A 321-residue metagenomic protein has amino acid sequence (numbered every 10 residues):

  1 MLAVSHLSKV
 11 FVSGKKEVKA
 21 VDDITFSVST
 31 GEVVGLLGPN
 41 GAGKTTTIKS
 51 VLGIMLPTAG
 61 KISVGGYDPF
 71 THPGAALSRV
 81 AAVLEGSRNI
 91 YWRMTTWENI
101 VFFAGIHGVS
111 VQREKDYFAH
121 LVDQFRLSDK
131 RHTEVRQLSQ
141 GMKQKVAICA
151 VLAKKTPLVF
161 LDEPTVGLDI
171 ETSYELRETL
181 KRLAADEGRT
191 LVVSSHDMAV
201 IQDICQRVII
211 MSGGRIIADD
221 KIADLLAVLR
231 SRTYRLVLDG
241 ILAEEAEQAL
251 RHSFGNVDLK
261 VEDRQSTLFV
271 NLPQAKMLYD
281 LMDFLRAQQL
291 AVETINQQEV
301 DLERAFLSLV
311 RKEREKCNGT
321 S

Functional and structural regions predicted by a protein language model:
M1-V4, K9-D23, P73: A short, flexible loop at the N-terminus of ABC-type nucleotide-binding domains that lies
P39-G43: Walker A (P-loop) phosphate-binding loop of ABC-type ATPase nucleotide-binding domains
G60-F70, A75-A76: Conserved ABC transporter NBD signature motif
V101, G105, Q112-K130: Conserved ABC ATPase "signature" region
V159-E163: Catalytic Walker B motif of ABC-type/P-loop ATPase nucleotide-binding domains
E178-F269: ABC transporter nucleotide-binding domain
